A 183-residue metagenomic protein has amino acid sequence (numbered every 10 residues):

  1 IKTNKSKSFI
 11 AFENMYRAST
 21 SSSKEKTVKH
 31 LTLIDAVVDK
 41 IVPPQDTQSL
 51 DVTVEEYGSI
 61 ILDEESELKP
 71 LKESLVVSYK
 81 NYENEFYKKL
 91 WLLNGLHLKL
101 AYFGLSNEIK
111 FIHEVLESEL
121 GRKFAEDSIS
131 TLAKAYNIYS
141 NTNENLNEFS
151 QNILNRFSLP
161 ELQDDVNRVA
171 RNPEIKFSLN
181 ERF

Functional and structural regions predicted by a protein language model:
I1-F183: Substrate/ligand-engaging "lid" and interaction regions
